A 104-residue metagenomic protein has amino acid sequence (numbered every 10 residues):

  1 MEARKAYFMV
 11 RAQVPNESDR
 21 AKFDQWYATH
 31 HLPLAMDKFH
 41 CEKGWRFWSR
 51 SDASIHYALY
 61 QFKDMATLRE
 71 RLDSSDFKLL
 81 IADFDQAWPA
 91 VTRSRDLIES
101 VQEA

Functional and structural regions predicted by a protein language model:
M1-A3, W45-Y57, I81-A104: Glycine-rich beta-strand-turn "strand-cap" elements at beta-sheet edges
M1-M9, M36-D37: Compositionally biased, low-hydrophobicity segments enriched in charged and small polar residues
A6-Q13, G44-D76: Short, well-ordered beta-strand segments in beta-rich or mixed alpha/beta enzyme and ligand-binding folds
P15-N16, T29, S74, S100: Feature for soluble, non-membrane regions of globular proteins
E17-R20, M65: Residues at or immediately preceding the N-termini of alpha-helices
D19-K43: Short amphipathic alpha-helical segments
K38-E42, Q61-I98: An amphipathic, aromatic/His-enriched active-site/gating alpha helix that lines ligand/cofactor pockets
